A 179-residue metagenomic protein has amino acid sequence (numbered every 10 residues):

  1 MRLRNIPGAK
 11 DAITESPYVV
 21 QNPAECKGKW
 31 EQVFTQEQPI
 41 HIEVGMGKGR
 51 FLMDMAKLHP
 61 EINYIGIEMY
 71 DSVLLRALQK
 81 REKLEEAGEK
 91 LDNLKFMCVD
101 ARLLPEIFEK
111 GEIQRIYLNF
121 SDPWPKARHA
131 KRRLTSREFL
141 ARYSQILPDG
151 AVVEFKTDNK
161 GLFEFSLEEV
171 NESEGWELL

Functional and structural regions predicted by a protein language model:
M1-I42, R50-H59: S-adenosyl-L-methionine
V44, I67: Conserved beta-strand/loop positions that form the S-adenosyl-L-methionine
G47: Conserved glycine-rich SAM-binding loop
Y70: Conserved SAM/SAH-binding beta-strand->alpha-helix loop
Q79-G111: S-adenosyl-L-methionine
T135-D149: A short glycine-rich, Lys/Arg-flanked "PGG" loop and its adjoining helix->strand segment in the class I
D149-T157: Conserved beta-strand signature within the Rossmann-like core of class I S-adenosyl-L-methionine
L162, S166-L179: Class I S-adenosyl-L-methionine
